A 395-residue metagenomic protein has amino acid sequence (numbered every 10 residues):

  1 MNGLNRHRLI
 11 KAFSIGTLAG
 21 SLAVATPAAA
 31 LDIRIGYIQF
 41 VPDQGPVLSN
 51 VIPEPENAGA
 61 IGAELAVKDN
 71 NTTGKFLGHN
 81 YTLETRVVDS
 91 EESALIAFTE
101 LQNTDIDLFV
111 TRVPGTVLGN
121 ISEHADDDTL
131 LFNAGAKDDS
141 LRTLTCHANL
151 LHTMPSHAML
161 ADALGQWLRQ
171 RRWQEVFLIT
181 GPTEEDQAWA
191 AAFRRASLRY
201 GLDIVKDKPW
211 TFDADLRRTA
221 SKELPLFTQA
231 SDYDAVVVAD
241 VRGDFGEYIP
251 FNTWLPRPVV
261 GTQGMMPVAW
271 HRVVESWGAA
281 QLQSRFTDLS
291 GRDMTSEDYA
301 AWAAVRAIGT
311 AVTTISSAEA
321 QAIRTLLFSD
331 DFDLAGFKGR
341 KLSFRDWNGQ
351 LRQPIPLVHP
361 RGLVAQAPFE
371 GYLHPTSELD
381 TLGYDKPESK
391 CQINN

Functional and structural regions predicted by a protein language model:
N2-N5, A29-N395: Extracytosolic ligand-binding ectodomains
N2-T17: Bacterial N-terminal signal peptides that target proteins for export
A23-P27: N-terminal signal peptide c-region/cleavage motif recognized by signal peptidases
